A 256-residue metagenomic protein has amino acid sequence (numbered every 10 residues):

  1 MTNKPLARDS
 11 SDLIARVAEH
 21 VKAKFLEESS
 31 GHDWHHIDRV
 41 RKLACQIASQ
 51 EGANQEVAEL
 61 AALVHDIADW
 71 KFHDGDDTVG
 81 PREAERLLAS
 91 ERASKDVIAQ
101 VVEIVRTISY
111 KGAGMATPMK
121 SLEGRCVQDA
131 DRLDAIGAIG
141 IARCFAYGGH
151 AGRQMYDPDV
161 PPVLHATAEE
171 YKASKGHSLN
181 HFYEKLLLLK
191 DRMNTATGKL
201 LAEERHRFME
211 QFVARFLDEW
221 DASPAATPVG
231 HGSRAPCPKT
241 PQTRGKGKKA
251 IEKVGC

Functional and structural regions predicted by a protein language model:
N3, D9-D12, F25-W34, D38-E51 (+3 more regions): Divalent metal-dependent phosphate-bond-processing catalytic cores, especially two-metal-ion Mg2+/Mn2+ enzymes that act
V40, D77-S90: An active-site-proximal "capping" alpha-helix that borders the catalytic cofactor pocket
Q55-H73, G80, V101-K111: His-Asp-centered metal-binding catalytic motifs of divalent-metal-dependent phosphohydrolases/nucleases
R92-Q128: Hydrophobic, well-structured mid-protein blocks that either form specific transmembrane helices
T227, H231-P236: Intrinsic, low-complexity polybasic segments
A235-Q242, K249-E252: Intrinsically disordered, low-complexity segments enriched in serine/threonine/proline/glycine and often basic
